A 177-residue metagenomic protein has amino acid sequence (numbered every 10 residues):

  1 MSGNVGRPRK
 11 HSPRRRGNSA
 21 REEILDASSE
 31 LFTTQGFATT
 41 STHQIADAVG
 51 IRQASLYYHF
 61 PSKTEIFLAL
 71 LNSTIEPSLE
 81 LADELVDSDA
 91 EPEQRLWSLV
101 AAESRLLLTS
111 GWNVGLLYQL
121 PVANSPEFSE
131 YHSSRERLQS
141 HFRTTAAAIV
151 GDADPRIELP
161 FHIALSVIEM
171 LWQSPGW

Functional and structural regions predicted by a protein language model:
M1-S19: N-terminal intrinsically disordered/low-complexity leader segments
A20-S28, I45, L70-T74, S78 (+1 more regions): Generic hydrophobic, amphipathic alpha-helix propensity
E23, L31-A69: Helix-turn-helix
A27, L31, A102, I163-M170: Amphipathic alpha-helical interface segments
A69, E80-T109, N113, S134-R137: Hydrophobic alpha-helical connector segments
L79, S125-W172: Amphipathic alpha-helical packing segments from all-alpha helical-bundle domains
Q94-A102, L116, P155-I163: Amphipathic alpha-helical interaction segments
L116-A123: Short linear capping/connector segments at secondary-structure termini
